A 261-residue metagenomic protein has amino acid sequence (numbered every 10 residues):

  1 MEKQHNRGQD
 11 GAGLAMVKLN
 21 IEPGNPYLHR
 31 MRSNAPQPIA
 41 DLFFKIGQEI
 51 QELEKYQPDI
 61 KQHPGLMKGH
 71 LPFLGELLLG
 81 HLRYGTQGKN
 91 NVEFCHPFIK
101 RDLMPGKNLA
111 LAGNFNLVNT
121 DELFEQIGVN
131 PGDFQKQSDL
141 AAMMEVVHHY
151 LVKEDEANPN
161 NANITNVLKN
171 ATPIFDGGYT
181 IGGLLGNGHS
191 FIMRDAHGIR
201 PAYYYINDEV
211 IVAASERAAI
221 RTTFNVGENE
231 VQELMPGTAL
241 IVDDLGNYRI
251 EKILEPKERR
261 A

Functional and structural regions predicted by a protein language model:
M1-A261: Conserved short alpha-helical segments that host acidic/polar catalytic motifs at enzyme active sites
